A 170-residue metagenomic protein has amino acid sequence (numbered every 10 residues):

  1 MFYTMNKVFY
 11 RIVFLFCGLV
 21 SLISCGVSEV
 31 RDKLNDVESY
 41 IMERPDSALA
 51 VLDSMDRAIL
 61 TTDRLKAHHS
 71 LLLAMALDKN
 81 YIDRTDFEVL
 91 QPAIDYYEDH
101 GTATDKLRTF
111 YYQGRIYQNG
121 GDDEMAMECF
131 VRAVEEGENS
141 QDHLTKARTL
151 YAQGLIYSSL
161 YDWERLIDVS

Functional and structural regions predicted by a protein language model:
F2-F14, G18, S24-S170: A "functional boundary" signal
